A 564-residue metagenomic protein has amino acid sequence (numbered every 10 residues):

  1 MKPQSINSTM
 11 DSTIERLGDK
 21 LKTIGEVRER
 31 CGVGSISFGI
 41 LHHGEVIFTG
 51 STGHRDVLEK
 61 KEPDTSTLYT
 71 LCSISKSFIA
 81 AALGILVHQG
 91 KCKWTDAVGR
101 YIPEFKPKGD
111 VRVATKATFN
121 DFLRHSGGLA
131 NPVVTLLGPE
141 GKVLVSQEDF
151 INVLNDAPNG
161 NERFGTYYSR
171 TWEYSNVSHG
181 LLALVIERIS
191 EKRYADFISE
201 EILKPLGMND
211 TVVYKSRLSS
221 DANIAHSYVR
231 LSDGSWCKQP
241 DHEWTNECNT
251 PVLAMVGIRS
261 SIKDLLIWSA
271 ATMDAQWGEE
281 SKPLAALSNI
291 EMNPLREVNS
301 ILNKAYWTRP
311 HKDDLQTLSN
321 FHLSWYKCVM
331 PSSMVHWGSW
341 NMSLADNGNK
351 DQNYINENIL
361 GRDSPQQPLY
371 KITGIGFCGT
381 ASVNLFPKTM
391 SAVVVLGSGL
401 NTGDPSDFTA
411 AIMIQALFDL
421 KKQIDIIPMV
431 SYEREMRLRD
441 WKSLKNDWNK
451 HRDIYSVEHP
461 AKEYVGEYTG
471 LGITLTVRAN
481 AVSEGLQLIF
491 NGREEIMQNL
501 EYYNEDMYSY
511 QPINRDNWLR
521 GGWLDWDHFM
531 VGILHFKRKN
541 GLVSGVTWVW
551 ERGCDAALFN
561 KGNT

Functional and structural regions predicted by a protein language model:
D11-L71, K91-K93, K106-P107, N155-G165: Short, conserved catalytic-motif segment at the N-terminal edge
G18-I24, F38, G44, T70-V98 (+2 more regions): Active-site SXXK
V27-V33, K61, G361-S364, T373-F377 (+1 more regions): Short loop/turn motifs at secondary-structure junctions and domain boundaries
E45, H54-D56, D110-G376, A381: Short, surface-exposed loop or secondary-structure junction motifs that flank catalytic or metal-binding residues
G53-V57, L400-T402, E551-R552: A short acidic/small-residue loop/turn micro-motif
K93-D110, K204-L206: Short, glycine/proline-biased beta-turn/loop segments that scaffold the active-site neighborhood
Q316, M330-I355, I359-P368, D407-T564: Peripheral terminal and inter-domain segments
T380-L385, T389-G399, V546-T547: Short, well-ordered beta-strand elements
